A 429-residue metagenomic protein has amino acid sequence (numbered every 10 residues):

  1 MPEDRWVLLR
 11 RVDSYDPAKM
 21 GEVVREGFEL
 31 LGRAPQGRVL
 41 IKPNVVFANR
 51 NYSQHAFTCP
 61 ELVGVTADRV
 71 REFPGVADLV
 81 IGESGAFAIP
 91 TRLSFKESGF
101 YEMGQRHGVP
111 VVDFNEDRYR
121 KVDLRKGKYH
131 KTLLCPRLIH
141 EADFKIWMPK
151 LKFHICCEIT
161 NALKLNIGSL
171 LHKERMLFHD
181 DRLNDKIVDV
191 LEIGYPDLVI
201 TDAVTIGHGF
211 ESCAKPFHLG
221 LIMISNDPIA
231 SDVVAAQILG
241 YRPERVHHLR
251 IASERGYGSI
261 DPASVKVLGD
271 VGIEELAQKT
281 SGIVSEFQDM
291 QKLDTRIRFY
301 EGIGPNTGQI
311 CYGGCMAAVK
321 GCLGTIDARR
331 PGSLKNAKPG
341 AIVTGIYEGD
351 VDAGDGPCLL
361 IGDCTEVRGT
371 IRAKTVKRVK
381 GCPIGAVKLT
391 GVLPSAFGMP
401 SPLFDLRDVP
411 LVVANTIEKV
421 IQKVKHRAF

Functional and structural regions predicted by a protein language model:
M1-F429: N-terminal and secondary-structure boundary signal
